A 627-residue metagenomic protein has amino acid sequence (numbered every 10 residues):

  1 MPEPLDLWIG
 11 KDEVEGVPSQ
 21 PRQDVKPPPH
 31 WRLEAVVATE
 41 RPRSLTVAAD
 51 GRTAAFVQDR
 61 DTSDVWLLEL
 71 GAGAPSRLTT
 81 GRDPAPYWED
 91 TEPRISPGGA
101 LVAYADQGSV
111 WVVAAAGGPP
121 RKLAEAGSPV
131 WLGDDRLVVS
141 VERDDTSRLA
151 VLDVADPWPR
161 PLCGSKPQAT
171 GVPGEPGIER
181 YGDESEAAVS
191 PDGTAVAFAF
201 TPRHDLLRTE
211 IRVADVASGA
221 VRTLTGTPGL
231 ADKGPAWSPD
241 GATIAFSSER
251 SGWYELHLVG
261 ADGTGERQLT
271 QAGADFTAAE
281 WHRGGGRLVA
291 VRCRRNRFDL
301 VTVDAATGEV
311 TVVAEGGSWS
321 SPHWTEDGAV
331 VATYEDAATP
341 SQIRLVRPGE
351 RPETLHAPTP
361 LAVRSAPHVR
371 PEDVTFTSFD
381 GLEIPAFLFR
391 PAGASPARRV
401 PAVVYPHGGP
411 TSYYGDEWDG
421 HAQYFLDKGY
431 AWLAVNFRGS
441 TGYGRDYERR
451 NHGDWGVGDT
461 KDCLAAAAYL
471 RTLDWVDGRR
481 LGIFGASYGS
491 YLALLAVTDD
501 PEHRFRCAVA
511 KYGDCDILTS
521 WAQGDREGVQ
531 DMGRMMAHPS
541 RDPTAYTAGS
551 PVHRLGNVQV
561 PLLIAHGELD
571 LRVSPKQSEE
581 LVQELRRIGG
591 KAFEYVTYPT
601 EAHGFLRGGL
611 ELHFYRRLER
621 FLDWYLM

Functional and structural regions predicted by a protein language model:
P4-W31, T53, V57-R77, A100-L101 (+9 more regions): Beta-propeller blade-edge and WD-like acidic-aromatic loop motif
Q20-L33, S165-Q168, P176, E326 (+8 more regions): Extracellular/periplasmic ectodomains of large secreted or surface enzymes and adhesion receptors
V37, T79-T80, A124, C163-G164 (+10 more regions): Residue-level detector of conserved, well-ordered beta-strand and adjacent loop positions that form binding/recognition
T39-V57, R82-A105, L123-E142, K166-P202 (+10 more regions): Conserved beta-propeller blade repeats
R160, V374, V404, L433 (+3 more regions): Hydrophobic/aromatic beta-strand patches that form the interior of the parallel beta-sheet core in alpha/beta enzyme
P202, G408-G409, S487, E568: Residue-level signal for short, function-critical loop segments
P358, A362-R479, A486, S520-Q530: Cap/lid segment of the alpha/beta-hydrolase catalytic domain
F437-M627: Active-site-proximal cap/loop segments of hydrolase catalytic domains
